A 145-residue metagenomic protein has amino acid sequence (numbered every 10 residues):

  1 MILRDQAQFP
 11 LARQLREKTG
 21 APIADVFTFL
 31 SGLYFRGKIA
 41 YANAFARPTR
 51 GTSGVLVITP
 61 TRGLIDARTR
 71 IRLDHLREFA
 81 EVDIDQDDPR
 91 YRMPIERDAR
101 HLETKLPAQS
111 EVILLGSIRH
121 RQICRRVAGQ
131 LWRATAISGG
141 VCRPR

Functional and structural regions predicted by a protein language model:
M1-R145: Peripheral peptide segments
